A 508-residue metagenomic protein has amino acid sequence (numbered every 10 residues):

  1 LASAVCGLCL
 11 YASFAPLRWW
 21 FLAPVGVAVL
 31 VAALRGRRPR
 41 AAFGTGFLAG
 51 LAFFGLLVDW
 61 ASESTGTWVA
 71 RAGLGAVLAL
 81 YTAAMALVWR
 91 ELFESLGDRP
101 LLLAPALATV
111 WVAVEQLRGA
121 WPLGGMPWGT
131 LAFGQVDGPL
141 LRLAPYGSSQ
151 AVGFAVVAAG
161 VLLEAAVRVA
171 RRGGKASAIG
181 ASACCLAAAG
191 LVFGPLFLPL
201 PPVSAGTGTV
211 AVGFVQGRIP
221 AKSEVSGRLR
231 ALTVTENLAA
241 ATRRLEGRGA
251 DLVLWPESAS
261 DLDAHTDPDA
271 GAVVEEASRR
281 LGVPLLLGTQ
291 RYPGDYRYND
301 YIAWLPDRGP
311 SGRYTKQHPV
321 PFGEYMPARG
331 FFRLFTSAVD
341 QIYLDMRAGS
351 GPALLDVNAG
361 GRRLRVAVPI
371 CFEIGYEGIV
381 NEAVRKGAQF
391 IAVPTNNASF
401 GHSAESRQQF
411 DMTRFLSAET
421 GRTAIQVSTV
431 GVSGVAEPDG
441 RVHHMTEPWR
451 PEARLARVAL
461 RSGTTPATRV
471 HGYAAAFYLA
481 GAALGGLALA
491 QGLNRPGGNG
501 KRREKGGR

Functional and structural regions predicted by a protein language model:
L1-P199, G401-H402, T413-L416, S428-D439 (+2 more regions): Membrane-embedded alpha-helical bundles of multi-pass enzymes that act on lipidic or dolichyl-linked glycan substrates
L22, V27, R40-A41, K175 (+6 more regions): Residue-level detector of intrinsically disordered, flexible termini and proteolytic processing junctions
F197-A474: Soluble catalytic domains of enzymes that build or remodel membrane lipids, polysaccharides, and related
N499-R508: Cytoplasmic C-terminal tails of single-pass
